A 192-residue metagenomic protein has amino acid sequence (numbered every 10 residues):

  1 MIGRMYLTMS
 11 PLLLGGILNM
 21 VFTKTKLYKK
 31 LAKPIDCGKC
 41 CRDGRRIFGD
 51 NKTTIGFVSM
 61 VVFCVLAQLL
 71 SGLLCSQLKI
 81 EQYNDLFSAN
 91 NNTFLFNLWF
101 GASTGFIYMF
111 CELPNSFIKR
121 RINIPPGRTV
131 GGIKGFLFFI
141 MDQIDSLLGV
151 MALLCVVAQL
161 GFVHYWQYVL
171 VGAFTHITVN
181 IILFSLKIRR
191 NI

Functional and structural regions predicted by a protein language model:
M1-G149, A158-I192: Interhelical loop and helix-boundary elements at the membrane-water interface of polytopic inner-membrane proteins
